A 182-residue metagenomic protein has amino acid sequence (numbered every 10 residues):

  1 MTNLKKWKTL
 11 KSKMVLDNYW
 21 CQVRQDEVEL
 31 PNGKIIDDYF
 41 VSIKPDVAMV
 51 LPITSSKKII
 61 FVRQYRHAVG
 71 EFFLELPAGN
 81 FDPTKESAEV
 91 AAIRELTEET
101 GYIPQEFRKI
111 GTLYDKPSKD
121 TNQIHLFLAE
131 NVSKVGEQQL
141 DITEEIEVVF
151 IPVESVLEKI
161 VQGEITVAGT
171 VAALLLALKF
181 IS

Functional and structural regions predicted by a protein language model:
M1-D17: Extreme N-terminal tail/first-helix region
T2-K6, Y39, A48-R94, L140-I142: Conserved Nudix-box catalytic region and its N-terminal flanking loop in Nudix hydrolases and closely related
T2-W7, F72, D141-S182: Nudix hydrolase/Nudix homology domain
K8, I103-I110: A short coil-to-beta-strand element that immediately follows conserved catalytic motifs
S12-M14, G111-K116: Short, solvent-exposed loop/turn elements at beta->coil junctions and helix N-caps that rim active or binding pockets
K13-M49, T54-S55: Acidic, metal-coordinating catalytic segment for phosphate/diphosphate chemistry, firing primarily on the Nudix
Q25-N32, K116-V135: Active-site-adjacent beta-strand/loop module that shapes the phosphate/pyrophosphate-binding cleft
E75, L126, F150: Short aromatic/basic micro-patch
